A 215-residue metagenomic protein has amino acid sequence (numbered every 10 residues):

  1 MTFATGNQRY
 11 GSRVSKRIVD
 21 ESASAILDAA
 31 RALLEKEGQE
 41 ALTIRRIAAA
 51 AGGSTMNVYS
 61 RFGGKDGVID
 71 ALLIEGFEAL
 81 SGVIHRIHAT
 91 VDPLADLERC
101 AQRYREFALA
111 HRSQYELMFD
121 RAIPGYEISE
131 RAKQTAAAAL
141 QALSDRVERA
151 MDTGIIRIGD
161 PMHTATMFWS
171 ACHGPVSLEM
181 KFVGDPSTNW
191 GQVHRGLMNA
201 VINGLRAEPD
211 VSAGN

Functional and structural regions predicted by a protein language model:
M1-E37, A41, R45-R46, A50 (+1 more regions): Basic, helix-initiating cap at the start of DNA-binding domains
V14, I74-R99, I128-A139, E148-D152: Amphipathic alpha-helical linker/stalk segments
L34, V68-G76, I84, M118: Alpha-helical DNA-contacting segments of helix-turn-helix folds
A51-F62, C172: Short hydrophobic/aromatic patch on the recognition helix
H85-Q114, T164-F168, D210-N215: Hydrophobic alpha-helical connector segments
E106-D145, M180, G184-S187, G191: Short secondary-structure transition hinges
I128-T153, M162-M167, G191-R195, N199-N203: Amphipathic alpha-helical packing segments from all-alpha helical-bundle domains
D145, R149, W169-S187, N203-S212: Amphipathic C-terminal alpha-helical segment
